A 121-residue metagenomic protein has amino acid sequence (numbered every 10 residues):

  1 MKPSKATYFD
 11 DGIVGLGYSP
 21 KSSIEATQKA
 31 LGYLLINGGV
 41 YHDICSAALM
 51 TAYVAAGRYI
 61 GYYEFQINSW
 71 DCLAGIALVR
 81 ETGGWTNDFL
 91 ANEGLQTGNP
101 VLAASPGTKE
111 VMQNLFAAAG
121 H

Functional and structural regions predicted by a protein language model:
K2-H121: An extended, acidic
